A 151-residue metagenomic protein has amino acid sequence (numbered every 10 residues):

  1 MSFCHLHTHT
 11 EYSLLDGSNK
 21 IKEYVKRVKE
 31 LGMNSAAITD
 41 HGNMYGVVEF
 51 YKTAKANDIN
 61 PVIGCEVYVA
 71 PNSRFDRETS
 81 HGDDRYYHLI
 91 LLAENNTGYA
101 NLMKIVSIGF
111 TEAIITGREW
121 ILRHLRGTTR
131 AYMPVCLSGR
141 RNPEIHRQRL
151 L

Functional and structural regions predicted by a protein language model:
M1-L151: Phosphodiester-processing cores and adjacent nucleic acid-binding clamps
